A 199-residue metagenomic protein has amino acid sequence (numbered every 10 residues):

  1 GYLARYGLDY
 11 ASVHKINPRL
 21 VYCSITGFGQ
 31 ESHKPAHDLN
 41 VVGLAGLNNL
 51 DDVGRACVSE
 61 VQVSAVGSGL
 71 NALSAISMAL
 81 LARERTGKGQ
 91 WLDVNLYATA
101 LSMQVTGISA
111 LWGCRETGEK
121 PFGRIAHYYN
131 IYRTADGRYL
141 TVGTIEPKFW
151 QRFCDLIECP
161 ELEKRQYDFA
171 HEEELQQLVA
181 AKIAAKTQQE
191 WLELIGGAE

Functional and structural regions predicted by a protein language model:
Y2-L140, T144: Active-site-adjacent "lid/gating" segments in soluble enzymes
Y128-E199: Aromatic-enriched alpha-helical interface/lid elements that frame and gate functional surfaces
